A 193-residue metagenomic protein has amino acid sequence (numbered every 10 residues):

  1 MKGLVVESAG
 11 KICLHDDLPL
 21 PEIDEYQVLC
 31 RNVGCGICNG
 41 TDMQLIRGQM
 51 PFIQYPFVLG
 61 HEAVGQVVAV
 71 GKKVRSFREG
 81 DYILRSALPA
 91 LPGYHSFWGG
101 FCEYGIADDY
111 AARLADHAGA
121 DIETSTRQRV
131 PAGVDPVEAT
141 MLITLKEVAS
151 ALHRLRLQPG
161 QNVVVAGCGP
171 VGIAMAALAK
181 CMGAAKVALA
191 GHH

Functional and structural regions predicted by a protein language model:
M1-L59, H117-A118, I122-E123: Short N-terminal strand-loop motif that marks the start of NAD(P)H/FAD-dependent oxidoreductase cofactor-binding domains
G3, C30, N162-V163, V187: Conserved hydrophobic helix-helix packing surfaces used for dimerization/oligomerization
P21-G36, Q49-P89, F97-W98, A111: Glycine-rich beta-strand-centered segment in the early N-terminal region that forms part of a ligand/cofactor-binding
E62, D81-Y82, Y104, N162 (+2 more regions): Residue-level marker of beta-strand positions
A90-N162, A166: NAD(P)H dinucleotide-binding glycine-rich loop of Rossmann-like/cofactor-binding domains, especially the beta1-alpha1
Q128, A132, V165-C168, K180-H193: Adenosine-nucleotide cofactor-binding segment
G172-I173: N-terminal Rossmann-fold NAD(P) dinucleotide-binding loop
